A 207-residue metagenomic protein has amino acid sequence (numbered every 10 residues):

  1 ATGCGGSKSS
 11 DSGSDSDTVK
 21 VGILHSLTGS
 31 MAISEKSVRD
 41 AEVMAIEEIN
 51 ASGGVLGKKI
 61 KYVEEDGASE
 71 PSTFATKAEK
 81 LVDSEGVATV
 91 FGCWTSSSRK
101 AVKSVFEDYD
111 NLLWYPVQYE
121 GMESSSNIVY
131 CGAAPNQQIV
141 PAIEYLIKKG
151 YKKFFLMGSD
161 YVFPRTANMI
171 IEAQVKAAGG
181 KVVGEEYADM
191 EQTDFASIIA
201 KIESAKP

Functional and structural regions predicted by a protein language model:
A1-K20, A51: Short, low-complexity disordered leader/linker segments with a strong preference for bacterial N-terminal type II
K8, I33-D40, G53-M122, D189-T193: Beta-alpha junction/loop-to-helix N-cap segments that form part of ligand/metal-binding clefts
S12-S14, E144-K153, K201-K206: Glycine-rich phosphate/diphosphate-binding loops that line cofactor/substrate pockets in enzymes
D17-S37, C93-W94, K153-M157: Short beta-strand segments enriched in small/hydrophobic residues
V19-K20, G57-K61, S84-T89, D108-L113 (+4 more regions): Loop/turn elements at helix/coil->beta-strand transitions in domains of secreted/extracellular proteins
A32-L56, M169-A177: Short, polar/charged alpha-helical segment
A75-E79, I143, A196-A200: Short hydrophobic/charged patches on amphipathic alpha-helices used for structural packing and interfaces
I128-M190: An alpha-beta-alpha
